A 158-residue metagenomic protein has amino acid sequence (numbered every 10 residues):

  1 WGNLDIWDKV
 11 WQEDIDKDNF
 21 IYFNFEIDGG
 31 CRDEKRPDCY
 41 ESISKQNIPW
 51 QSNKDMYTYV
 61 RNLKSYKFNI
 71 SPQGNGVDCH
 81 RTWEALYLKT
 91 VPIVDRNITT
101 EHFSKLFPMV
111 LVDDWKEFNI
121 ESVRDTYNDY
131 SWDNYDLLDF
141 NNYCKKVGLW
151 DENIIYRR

Functional and structural regions predicted by a protein language model:
W1-W83, Y87-V110, E121-R158: Nucleotide-sugar donor-binding catalytic core of glycosyltransferases
W115-I120: A short acidic, often aromatic-flanked loop/helix-cap motif at beta-alpha or helix-coil junctions that lines enzyme
